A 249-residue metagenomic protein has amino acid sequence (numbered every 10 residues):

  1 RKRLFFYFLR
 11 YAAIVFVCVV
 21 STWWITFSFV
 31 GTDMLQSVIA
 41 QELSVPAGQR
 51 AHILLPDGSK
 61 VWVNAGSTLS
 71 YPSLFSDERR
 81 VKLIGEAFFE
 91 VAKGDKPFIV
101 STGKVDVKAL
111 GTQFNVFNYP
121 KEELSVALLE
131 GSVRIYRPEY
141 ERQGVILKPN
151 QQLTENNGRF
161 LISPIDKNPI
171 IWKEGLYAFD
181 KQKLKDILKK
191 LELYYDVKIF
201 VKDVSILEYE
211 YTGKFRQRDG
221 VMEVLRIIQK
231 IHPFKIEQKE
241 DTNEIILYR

Functional and structural regions predicted by a protein language model:
K2-R249: A residue-level detector for the "anchor" residue at the start of short, highly conserved motifs
